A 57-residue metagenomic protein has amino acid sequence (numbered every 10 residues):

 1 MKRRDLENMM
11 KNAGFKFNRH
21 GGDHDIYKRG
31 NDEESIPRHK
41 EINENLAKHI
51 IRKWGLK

Functional and structural regions predicted by a protein language model:
M1-H20, K28-K57: Basic nucleic-acid-binding interfaces
D25: A cross-family detector of function-defining hotspots
